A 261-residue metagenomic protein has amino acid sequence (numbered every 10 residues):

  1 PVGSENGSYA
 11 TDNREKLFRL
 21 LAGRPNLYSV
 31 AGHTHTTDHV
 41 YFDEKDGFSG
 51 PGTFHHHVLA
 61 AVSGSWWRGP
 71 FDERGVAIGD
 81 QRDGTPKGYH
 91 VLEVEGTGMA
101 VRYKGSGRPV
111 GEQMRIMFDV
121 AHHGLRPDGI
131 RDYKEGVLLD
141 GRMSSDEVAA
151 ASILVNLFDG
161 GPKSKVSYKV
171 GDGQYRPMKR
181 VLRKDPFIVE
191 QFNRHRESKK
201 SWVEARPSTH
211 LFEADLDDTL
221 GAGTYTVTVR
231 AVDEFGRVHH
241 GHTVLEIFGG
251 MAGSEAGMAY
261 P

Functional and structural regions predicted by a protein language model:
P1-T53: Active-site-proximal segments of metal-dependent phosphoesterases and phosphodiesterases across multiple
G52-G160, S164-S167, D215-D218, T226-E246: Binuclear metal-dependent phosphoesterase catalytic core
Q113-M117, I247-P261: Low-complexity, Pro/Ser/Thr- and charge-rich linker/hinge segments at domain boundaries
K169-R176: Change "in extracellular beta-sheet-rich domains … of secreted and cell-surface proteins" to "in beta-sheet-rich domains
R180, G241, A259-P261: Membrane-proximal envelope and lipid/glycan-remodeling enzymes
V181, T224, E234, G250-G257: Non-catalytic localization and substrate-recognition regions of ubiquitin/SUMO ligases
D185-D215: Aromatic sugar-binding surface patches on proteins that engage polysaccharides or sugar-phosphate polymers
